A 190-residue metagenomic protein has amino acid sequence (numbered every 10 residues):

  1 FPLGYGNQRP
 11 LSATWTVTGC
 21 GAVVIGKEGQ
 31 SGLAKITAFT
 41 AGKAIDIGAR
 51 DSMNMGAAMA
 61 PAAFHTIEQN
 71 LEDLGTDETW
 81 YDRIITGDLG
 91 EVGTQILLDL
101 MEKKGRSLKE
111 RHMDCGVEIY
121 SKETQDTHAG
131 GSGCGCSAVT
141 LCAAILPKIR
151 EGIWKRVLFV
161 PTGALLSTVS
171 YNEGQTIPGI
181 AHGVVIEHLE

Functional and structural regions predicted by a protein language model:
F1-Y5, G93-T94, T140: Active-site-adjacent elements of ketosynthase-type condensing enzymes
P2-E68, D73-T76, K109-V117, I153-T162 (+1 more regions): Condensing-enzyme catalytic core mediating Claisen C-C bond formation in acyl metabolism
A22-E28, S132-G152: Active-site-proximal alpha-helical scaffold in enzymes
G32, G42-A44, K103-T140: Conserved catalytic cysteine-centered active-site region of acyl-thioester-dependent Claisen-condensing enzymes
M59, G75-E78, I85-Q95: A structural signal for small-residue-enriched, beta-sheet-centric alpha/beta enzyme cores and oligomeric scaffold folds
D82-E91, E118, A129-G130: A short beta-alpha structural unit
L89-K104, V169-T176: Short glycine/threonine-rich loop-to-helix capping motif typified by GTGT followed within a few residues by an Asp-Pro
L141-L146, G152-V160, L165-V169: Hydrophobic alpha/beta core scaffold segments
